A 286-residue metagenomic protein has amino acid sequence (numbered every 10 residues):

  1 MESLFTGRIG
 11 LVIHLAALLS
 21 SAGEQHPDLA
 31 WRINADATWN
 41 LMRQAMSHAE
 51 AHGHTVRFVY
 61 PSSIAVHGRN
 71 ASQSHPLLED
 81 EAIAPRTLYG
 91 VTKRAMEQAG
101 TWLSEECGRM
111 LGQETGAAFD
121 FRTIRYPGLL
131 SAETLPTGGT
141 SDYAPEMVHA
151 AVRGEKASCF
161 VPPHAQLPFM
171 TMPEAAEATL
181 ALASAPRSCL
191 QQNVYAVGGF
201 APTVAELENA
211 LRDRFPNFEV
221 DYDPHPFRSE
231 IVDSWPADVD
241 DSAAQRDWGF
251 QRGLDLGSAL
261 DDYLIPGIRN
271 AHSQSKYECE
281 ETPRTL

Functional and structural regions predicted by a protein language model:
M1-I33: NAD(P)H-binding glycine-rich loop region in Rossmannoid oxidoreductase-like domains and their noncatalytic homologs
L11, Q25, L29-N40, I83 (+2 more regions): Glycine-rich NAD(P)-binding loop of the Rossmann-fold in SDR/ketoreductase-type enzymes
V12-H14, W39-L88: Conserved Rossmann-fold NAD(P)-dependent oxidoreductase catalytic core, especially the SDR/UDP-sugar
G23-E24, A82, R125-G138, E146-M170: A conserved pocket-lining segment of Rossmann-fold NAD(P)-dependent short-chain dehydrogenase/reductase
A37, L41-A45, A99-G100, A178 (+1 more regions): Hydrophobic positions on the long internal alpha-helix of Rossmann-like NAD(P)-dependent oxidoreductase domains
S47, A71-S72, A84-R122, V152: Active-site Tyr-X1-5-Lys
S74, E81, P85-T92, P136 (+3 more regions): The catalytic Tyr-centered alpha-helix of NAD(P)H-dependent dehydrogenases
E155, F160-P162, P168-L286: C-terminal substrate-binding subdomain of Rossmann-fold SDR/epimerase-dehydratase oxidoreductases
